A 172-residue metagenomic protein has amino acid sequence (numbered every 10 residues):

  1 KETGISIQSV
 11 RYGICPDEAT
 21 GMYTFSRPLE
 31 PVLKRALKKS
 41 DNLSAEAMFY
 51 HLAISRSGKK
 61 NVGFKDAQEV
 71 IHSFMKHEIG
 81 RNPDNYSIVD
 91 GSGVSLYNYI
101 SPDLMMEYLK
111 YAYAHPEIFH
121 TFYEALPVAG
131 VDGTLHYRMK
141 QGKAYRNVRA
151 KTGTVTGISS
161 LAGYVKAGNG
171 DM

Functional and structural regions predicted by a protein language model:
K1-H120: A small/polar active-site loop signature that marks catalytic segments
V70, P83-M172: C-terminal soluble interaction/assembly domains
